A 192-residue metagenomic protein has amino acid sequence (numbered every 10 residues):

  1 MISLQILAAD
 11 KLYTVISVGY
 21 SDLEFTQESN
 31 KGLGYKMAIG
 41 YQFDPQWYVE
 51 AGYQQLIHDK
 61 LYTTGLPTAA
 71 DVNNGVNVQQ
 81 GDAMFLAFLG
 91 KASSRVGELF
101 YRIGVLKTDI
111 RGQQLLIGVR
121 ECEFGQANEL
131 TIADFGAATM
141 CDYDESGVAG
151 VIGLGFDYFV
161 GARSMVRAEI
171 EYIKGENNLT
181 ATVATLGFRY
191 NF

Functional and structural regions predicted by a protein language model:
L4-Q5, F43-P45, A87-V96, V160-A162 (+2 more regions): Outer-membrane beta-barrel proteins
I6-Q55, D59, M84, G90-S93 (+1 more regions): Short glycine/proline- and aromatic-enriched beta-strand/turn motifs that initiate or cap beta-hairpins
L12-T14, Q46-A51, V96-L99, Y158-A168: Repeated loop/turn-to-beta-strand initiation elements of outer-membrane beta-barrel proteins
Y13, E98, T180-F192: Outer-membrane beta-barrel "beta-signal"
D22-N30, Y53-D82, T108-G147, G175: Extracellular/periplasm-exposed beta-strand and loop segments of Gram-negative cell-envelope proteins, dominated by
K31-Y35, Q80-M84, S146-G150, T180-A184: Residues that define the transmembrane beta-barrel architecture of outer-membrane proteins
M37-Y41, L86-A92, I103-V105, L154-Y158 (+1 more regions): Residues on the lipid-exposed face of transmembrane beta-strands in outer-membrane beta-barrel proteins
W47, V148, D157, A162-R167 (+3 more regions): Structured catalytic cores of enzymes that bind and process phosphorylated ligands/cofactors
